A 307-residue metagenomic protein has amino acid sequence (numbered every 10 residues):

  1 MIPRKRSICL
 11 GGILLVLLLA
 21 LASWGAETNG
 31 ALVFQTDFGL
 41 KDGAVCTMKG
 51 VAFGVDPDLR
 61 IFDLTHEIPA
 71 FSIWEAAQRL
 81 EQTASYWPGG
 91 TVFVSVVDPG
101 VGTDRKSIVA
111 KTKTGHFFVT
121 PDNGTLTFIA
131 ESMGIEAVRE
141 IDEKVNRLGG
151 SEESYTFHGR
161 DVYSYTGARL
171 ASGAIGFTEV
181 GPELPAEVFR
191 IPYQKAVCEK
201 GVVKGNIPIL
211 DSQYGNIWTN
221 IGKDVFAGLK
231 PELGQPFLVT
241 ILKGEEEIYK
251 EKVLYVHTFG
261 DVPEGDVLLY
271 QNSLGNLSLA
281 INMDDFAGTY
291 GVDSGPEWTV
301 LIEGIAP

Functional and structural regions predicted by a protein language model:
I2-I13: Bacterial N-terminal signal peptides that target proteins for export
G11-A22: Bacterial N-terminal signal peptides
A31, G43, V55-I61, E67 (+3 more regions): Active-site histidine-anchored catalytic micro-motif
V33-L40, V45-C46: N-terminal signal-anchor module of multipass membrane proteins
D37, T166, N282: A residue-level signal for conserved active-site and pocket-lining positions in enzyme catalytic cores
V55-D58, T83-W87, S132, R169-F177 (+1 more regions): Change "in soluble alpha/beta enzymes" to "in soluble alpha/beta proteins
S151-L233: Anionic-ligand-binding alpha/beta catalytic cores of soluble enzymes and soluble regulatory domains that recognize
I217-G291: A conserved acidic, glycine/proline-rich C-terminal tail/linker
